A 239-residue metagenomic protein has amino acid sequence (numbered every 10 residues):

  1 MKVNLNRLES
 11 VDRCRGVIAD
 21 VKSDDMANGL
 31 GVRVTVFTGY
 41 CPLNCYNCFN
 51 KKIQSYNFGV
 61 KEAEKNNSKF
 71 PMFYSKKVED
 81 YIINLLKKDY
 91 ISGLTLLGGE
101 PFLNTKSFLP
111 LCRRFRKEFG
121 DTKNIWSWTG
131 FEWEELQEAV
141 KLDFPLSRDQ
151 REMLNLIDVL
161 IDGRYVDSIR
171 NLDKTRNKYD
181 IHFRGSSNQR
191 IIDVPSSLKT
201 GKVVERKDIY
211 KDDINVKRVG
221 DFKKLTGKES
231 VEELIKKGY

Functional and structural regions predicted by a protein language model:
M1-F37, Y46, N50-E62, V203-V204 (+4 more regions): N-terminal [4Fe-4S]-dependent radical SAM core
E9, C14-A19, N47-D143, R148: Conserved Radical SAM active-site core
L103, S168-I169: Short glycine-rich, flexible loops that bind phosphorylated cofactors or substrates
R113-R116, W126, R170-K223: P-loop/Walker A phosphate-binding loop and immediately adjacent motor/lid segment at beta-alpha junctions
W128-G130, G163, V194: Generic beta-sheet signal
D158: Receiver (REC) domain switch/active-site residues of two-component response regulators
G220-G238: C-terminal effector modules of eukaryotic transcription factors
